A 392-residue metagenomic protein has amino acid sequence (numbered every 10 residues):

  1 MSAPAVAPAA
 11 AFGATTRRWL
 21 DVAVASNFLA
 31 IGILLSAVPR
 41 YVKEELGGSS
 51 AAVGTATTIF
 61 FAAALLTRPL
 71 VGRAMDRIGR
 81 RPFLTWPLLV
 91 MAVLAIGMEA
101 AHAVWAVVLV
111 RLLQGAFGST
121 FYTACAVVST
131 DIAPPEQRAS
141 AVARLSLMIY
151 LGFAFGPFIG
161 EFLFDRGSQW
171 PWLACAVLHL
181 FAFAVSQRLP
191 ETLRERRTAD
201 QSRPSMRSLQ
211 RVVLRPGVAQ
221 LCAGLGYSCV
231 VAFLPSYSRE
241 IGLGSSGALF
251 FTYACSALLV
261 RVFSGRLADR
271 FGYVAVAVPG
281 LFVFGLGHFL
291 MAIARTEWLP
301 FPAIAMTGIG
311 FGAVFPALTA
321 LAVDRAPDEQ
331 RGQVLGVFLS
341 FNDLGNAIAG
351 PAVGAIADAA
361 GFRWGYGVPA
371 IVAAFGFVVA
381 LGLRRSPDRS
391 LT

Functional and structural regions predicted by a protein language model:
G47, G79, A100-W105, G272 (+1 more regions): Helix-breaking motifs and short loop linkers at transmembrane-helix boundaries and internal kinks in secondary membrane
F61-P69, F153-A154, A257-L258, V262 (+1 more regions): Residue-level signature of mid-helix packing/kink "hotspots" within the transmembrane helices of 12-pass Major
L66-A101, A268-F271: Conserved MFS/SLC helix-loop-helix module at the cytosolic interface between two early adjacent transmembrane helices
L89-H102, V283-R295: C-terminal ends and interior cores of transmembrane alpha-helices in multi-pass membrane transporters/permeases
W105-L113, G287, W298-M306: Paired small-residue
L112-M148: Cytoplasmic helix-loop-helix junction between adjacent transmembrane helices in 12-TM secondary transporters
L145-Q187: Helix-loop-helix hairpin linking two adjacent transmembrane segments in secondary transporters
A176-E195, V379-R384: C-terminal membrane-cytosol helix-exit motif in multi-pass small-molecule transporters
